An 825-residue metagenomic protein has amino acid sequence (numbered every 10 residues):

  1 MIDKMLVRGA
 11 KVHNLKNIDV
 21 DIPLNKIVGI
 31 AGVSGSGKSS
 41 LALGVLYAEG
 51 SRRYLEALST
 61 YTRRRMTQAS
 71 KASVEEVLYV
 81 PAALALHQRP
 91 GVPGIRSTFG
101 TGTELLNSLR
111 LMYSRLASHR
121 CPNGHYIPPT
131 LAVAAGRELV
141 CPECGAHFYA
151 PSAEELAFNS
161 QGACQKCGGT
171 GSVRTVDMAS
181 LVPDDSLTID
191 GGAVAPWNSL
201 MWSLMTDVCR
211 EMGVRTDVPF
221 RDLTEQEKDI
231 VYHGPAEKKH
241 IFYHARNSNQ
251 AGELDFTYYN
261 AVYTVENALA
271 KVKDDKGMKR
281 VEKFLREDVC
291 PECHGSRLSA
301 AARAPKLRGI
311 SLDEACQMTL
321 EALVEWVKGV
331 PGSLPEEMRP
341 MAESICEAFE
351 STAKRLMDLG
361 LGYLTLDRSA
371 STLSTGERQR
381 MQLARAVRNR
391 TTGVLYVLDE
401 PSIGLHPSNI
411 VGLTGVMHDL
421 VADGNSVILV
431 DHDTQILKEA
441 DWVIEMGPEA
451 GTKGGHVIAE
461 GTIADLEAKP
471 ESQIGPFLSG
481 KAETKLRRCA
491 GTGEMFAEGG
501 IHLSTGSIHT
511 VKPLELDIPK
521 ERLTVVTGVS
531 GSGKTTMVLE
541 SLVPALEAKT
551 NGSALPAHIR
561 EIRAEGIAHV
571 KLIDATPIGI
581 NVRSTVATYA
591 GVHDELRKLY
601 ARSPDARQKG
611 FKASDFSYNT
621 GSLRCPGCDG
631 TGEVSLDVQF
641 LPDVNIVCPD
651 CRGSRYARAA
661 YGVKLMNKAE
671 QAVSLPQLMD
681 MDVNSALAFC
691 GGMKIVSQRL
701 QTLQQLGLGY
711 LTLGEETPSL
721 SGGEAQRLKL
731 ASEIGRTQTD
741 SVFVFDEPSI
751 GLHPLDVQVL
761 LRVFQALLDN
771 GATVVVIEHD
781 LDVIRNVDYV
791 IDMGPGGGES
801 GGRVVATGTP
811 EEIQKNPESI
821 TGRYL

Functional and structural regions predicted by a protein language model:
M1-L825: Conserved phosphate-binding elements of NTP-dependent enzyme cores
